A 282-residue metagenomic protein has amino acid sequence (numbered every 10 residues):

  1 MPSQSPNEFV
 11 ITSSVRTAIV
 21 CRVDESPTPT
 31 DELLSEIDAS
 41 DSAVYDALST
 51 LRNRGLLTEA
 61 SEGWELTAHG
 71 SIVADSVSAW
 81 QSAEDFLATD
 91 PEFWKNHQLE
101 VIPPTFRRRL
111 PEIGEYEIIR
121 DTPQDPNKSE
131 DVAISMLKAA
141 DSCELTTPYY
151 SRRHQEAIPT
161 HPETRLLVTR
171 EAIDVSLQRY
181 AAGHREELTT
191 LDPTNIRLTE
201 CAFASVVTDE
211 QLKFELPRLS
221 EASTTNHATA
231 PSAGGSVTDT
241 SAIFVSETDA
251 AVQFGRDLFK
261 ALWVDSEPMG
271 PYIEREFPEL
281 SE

Functional and structural regions predicted by a protein language model:
M1-L87: Basic, Lys/Arg-rich alpha-helical nucleic-acid-recognition elements, primarily the DNA-binding modules of transcription
L57, L137, A204-S205: Short, exposed beta-strand/loop patches in secreted or surface proteins that constitute
Q81-E144, Y149: Amphipathic alpha-helical dimerization/coiled-coil segments that flank or bridge DNA-binding/regulatory modules
W94-V101, E163-L167, G183-T189, P193: Hydrophobic alpha-helical bundles in membrane proteins
V132-H184: Primarily the HKD phosphodiesterase
L145-Y149, L167-R170, L198-T199, T208-D209 (+2 more regions): Short His-Asn-centered micro-motif
R170-E210: HKD-type phospholipase D/PLD-like phosphodiesterase module
V207, Q211-E282: Amphipathic alpha-helical interface segments
